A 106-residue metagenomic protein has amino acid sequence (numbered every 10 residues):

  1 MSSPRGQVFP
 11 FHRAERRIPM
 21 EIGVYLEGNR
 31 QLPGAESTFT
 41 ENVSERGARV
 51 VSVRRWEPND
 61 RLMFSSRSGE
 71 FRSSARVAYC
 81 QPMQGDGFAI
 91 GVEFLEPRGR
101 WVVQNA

Functional and structural regions predicted by a protein language model:
M1-A106: Structured alpha-helical
